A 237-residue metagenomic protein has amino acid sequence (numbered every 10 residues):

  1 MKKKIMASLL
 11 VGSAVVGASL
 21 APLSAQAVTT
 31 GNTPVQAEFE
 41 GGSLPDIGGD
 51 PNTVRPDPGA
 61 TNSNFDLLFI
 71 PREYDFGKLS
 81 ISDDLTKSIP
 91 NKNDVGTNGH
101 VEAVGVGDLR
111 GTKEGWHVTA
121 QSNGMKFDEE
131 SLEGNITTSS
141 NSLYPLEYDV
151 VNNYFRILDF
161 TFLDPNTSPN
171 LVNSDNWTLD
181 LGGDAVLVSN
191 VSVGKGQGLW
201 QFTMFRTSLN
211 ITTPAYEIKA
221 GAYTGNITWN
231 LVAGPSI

Functional and structural regions predicted by a protein language model:
M1-A27: Sec-dependent N-terminal signal peptides of Gram-positive bacterial secreted proteins and lipoproteins
M1-K3, N91, G134, G194: Generic cytosolic/nucleocytoplasmic N-terminal low-complexity/intrinsically disordered segments
K2-A7, L179-L181, V186-V188, G225 (+1 more regions): Intrinsic low-complexity, intrinsically disordered segments enriched in polar/basic residues
A25-L163, Q201-I237: N-terminal small/polar-rich segments of proteins
T29-T30, P90, N173, L187-G194: N-terminal non-cleavable signal-anchor helices
N141-S142, N170, G194: Serine/proline-rich low-complexity intrinsically disordered segments, especially terminal tails, linkers
V151-V188: Exoplasmic/lumenal beta-rich domain surfaces
W177-Y216: Amphipathic, heptad-repeat alpha-helical segments used for oligomerization and assembly
